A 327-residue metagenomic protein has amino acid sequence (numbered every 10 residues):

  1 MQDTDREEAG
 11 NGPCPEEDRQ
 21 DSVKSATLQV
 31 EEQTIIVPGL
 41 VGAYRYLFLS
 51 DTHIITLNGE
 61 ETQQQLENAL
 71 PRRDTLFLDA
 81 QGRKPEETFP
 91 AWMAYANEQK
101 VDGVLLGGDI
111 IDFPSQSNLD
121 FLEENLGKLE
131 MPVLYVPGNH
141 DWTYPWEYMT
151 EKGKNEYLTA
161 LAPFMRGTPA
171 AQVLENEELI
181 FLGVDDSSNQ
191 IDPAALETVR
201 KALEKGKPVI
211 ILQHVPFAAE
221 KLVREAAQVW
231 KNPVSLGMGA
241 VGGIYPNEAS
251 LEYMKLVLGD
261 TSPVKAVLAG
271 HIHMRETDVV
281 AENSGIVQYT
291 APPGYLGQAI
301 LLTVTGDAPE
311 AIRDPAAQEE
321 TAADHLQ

Functional and structural regions predicted by a protein language model:
M1-T4: Bacterial Sec-dependent signal peptides at the C-terminal "C-region" and cleavage site
E7-Q116: N-terminal active-site segment of His-dependent metallophosphoesterases
P15-E17, K24-L40, Q116-P208, V234-G237 (+3 more regions): Extended active-site neighborhood of metal-dependent phosphoesterases/phosphodiesterases
E16, T305-Q327: Acidic, His/Gly-rich catalytic cores of divalent-metal-dependent hydrolytic chemistry
Y46-F48, L106, Y135, I211 (+1 more regions): Residue-level marker for buried hydrophobic side chains located in beta-strands that build the well-ordered beta-sheet
D51, G108-D109, G138-N139, H214 (+1 more regions): Active-site glycine-centered loops adjacent to acidic/histidine catalytic or metal-binding residues that shape
T52-E87, T143-F164, K221, M238-G243: Acidic/histidine-rich helix-loop elements that form or flank divalent-metal/phosphate-binding sites at the catalytic
K84, A91-D102, I180, N189-A281: His/acidic metal-ligating clusters that form di-metal
